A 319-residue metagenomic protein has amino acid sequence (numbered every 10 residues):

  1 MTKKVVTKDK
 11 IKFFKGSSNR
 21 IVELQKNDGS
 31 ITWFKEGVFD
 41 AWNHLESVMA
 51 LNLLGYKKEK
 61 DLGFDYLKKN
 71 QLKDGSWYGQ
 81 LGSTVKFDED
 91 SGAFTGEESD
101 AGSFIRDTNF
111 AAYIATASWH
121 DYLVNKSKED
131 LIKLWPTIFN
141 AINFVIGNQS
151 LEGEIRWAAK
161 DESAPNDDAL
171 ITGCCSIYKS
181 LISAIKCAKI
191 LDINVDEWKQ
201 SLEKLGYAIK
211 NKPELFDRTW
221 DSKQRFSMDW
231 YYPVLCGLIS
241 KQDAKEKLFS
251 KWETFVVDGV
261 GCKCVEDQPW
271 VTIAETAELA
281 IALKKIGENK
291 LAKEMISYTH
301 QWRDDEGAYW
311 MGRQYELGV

Functional and structural regions predicted by a protein language model:
M1-T7, L45-E59, S99-S103, Y113-D130 (+3 more regions): Well-ordered alpha-helical scaffold segments within catalytic/enzyme domains
M1-W42, L53-T84, S91-F94, E98 (+3 more regions): Low-complexity, Ser/Thr/Pro/Gly-enriched N-terminal "stalk/linker" regions
K8-D9, G16, G37-A41, K133-S183 (+1 more regions): Extended ligand-binding clefts on enzyme/binding-domain cores
R20-L24, L54, L67-N70, D74 (+10 more regions): Alpha-helical solenoid scaffolds that mediate protein-protein interactions, centered on TPR/SEL1-like repeats but also
E36, S76-S91, I239-F249, C262-E275 (+1 more regions): CBM-like carbohydrate-recognition segments
S47, G63, L67, W77 (+4 more regions): Long, contiguous hydrophobic alpha-helical segments, chiefly transmembrane helices and signal peptides
K73-D168, C174-C175: Extended ligand-binding groove/face enriched in aromatic
